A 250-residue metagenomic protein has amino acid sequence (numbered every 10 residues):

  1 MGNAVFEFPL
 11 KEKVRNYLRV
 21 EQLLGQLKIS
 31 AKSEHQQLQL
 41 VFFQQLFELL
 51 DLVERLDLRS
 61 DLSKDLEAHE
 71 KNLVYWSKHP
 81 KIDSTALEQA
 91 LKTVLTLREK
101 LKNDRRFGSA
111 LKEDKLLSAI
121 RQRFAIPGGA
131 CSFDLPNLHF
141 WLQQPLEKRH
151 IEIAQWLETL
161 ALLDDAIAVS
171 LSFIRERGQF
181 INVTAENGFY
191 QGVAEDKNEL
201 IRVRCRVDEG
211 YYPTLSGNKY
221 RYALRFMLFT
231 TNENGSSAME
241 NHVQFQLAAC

Functional and structural regions predicted by a protein language model:
M1-E12, H242-C250: Short, extreme N-terminal leader segments that mark the start of a protein/domain
N3-K64: N-terminal ordered "arm"
F6, H35, Q39, P80-S84 (+2 more regions): Alpha-helical rod/repeat scaffolding segments in eukaryotic adaptors/tethers and long-chain four-helix cytokines
E12-R15, R19-Q22, Q26, V41-Q44 (+8 more regions): Charged, amphipathic alpha-helical oligomerization/scaffolding segments
Q22-K32, K71-Y75, W141-Q144: Short, charged/polar, low-complexity loop and linker segments that flank or interrupt alpha-helical bundles
E54-L116: Hydrophobic/aromatic-rich structural module bridging two neighboring secondary-structure elements via a short loop
L97-I201: Charged, well-structured binding/catalytic surfaces in domain cores that contact anionic ligands
E199-C250: Extended, charged low-complexity segments that frequently continue into or abut oligomerization scaffolds
